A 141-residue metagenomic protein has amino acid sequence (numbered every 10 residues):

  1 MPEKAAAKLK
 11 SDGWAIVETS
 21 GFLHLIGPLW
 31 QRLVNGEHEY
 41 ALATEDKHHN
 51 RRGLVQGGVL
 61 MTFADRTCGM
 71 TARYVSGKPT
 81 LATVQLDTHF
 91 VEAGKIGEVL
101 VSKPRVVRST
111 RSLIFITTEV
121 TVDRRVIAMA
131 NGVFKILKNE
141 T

Functional and structural regions predicted by a protein language model:
M1-T141: Terminal targeting signals and extreme-terminal segments of soluble enzymes
